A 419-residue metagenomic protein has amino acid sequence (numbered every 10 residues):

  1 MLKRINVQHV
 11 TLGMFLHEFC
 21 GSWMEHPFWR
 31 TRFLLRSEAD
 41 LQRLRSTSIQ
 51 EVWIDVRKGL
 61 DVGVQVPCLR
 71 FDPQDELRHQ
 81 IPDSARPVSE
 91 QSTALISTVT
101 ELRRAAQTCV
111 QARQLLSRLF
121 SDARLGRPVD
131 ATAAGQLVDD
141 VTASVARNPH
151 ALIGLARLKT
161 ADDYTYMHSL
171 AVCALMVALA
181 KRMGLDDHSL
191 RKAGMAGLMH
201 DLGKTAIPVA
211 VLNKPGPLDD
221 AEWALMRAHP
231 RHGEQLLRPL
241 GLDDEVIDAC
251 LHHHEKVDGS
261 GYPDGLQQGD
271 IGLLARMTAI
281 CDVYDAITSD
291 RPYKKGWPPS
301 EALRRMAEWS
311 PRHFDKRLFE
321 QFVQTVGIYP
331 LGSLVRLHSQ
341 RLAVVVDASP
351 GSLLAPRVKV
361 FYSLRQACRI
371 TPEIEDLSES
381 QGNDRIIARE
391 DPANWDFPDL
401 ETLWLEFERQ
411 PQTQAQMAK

Functional and structural regions predicted by a protein language model:
M1-V129, I386-K419: Membrane-cytosol interface segments
L102-K419: Histidine- and acidic-residue-rich, metal-dependent catalytic cores
